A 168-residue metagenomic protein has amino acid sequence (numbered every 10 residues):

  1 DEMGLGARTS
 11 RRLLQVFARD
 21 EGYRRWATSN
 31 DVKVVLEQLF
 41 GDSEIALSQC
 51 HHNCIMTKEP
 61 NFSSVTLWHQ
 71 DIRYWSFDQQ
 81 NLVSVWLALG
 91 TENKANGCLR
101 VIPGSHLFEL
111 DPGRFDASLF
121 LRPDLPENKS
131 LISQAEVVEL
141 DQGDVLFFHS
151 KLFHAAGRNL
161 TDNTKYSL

Functional and structural regions predicted by a protein language model:
D1-W68, Y74-S76, R114: Non-heme Fe(II)-dependent double-stranded beta-helix
N30-V34, V83, D141, L146: A structural signal for well-ordered alpha-helical segments within the folded catalytic domains of diverse enzymes
A46, I72-Q80, L87-C98, G104-H106: Active-site region of the double-stranded beta-helix
S63-V65, Q80-L82, V145: Coil-to-beta-strand transition motifs
D71-R73, L82, S150, A155-N159: Glycine-rich phosphate/pyrophosphate-binding beta-alpha loops
V85-L87, F148, N163-L168: A short hydrophobic beta-strand segment most commonly corresponding to one strand of the jelly-roll/cupin
E92-G157: Double-stranded beta-helix
